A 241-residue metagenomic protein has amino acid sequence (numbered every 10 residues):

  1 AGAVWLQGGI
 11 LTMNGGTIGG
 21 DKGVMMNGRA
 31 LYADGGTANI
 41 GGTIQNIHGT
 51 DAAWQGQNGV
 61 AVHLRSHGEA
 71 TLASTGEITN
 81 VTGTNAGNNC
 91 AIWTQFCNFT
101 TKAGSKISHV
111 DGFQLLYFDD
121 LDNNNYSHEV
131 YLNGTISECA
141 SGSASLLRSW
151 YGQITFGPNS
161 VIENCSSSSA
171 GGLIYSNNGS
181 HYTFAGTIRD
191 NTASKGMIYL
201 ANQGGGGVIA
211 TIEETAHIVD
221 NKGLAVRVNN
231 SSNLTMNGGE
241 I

Functional and structural regions predicted by a protein language model:
A1-Q7, K22-D34, H48-H67, T79-F96 (+6 more regions): Extracellular beta-strand/beta-solenoid scaffold signature
I10-I18, T37-I44, A70-I78, F99-A103 (+6 more regions): All-beta strand scaffolds that present successive hydrophobic residues in beta-strands
